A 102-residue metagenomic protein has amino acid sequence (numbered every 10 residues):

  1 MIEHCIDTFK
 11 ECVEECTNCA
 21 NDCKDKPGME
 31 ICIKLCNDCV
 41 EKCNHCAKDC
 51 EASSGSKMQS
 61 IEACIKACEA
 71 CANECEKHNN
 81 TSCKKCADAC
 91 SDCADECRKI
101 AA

Functional and structural regions predicted by a protein language model:
M1-A102: Amphipathic alpha-helical hairpins
